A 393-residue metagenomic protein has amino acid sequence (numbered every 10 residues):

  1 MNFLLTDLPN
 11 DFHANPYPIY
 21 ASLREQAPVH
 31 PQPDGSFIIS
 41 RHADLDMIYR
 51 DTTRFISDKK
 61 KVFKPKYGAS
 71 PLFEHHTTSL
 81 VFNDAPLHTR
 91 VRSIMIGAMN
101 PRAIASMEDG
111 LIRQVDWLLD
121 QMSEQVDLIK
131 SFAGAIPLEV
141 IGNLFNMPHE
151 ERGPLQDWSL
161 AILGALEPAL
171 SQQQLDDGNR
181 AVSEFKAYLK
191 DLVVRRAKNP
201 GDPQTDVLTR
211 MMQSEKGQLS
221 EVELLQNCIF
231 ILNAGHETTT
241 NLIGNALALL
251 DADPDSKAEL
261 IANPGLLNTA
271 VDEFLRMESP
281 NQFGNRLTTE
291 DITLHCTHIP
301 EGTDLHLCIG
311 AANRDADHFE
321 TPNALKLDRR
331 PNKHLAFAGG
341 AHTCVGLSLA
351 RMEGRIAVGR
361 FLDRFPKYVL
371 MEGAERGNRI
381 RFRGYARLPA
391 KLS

Functional and structural regions predicted by a protein language model:
M1-S393: Cytochrome P450
